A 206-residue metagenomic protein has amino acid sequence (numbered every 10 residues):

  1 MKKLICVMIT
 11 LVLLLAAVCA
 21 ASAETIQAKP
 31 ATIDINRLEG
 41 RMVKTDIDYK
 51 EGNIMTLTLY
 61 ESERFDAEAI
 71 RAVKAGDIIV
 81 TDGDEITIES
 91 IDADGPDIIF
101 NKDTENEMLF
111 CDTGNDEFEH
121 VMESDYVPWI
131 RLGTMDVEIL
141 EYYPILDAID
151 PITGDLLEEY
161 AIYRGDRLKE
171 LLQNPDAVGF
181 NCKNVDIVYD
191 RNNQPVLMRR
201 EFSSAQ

Functional and structural regions predicted by a protein language model:
M1-K3, P195: Glycine-centered recognition micro-motifs in short, flexible terminal segments and loops
K3-A23: Sec-dependent N-terminal signal peptides of Gram-positive bacterial secreted proteins and lipoproteins
E24-Q206: Solvent-exposed hydroxyl-ligand-binding patches built from regularly spaced Ser/Thr and small hydrophobics
